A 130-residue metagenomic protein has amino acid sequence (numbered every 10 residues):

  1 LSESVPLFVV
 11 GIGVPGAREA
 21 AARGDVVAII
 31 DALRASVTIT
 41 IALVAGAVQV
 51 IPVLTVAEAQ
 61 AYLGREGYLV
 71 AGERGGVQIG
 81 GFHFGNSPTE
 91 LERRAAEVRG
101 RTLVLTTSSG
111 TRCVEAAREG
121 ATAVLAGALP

Functional and structural regions predicted by a protein language model:
L1-Y62: N-terminal glycine-/serine-/threonine-rich phosphate-binding loop
V53-P130: Acidic/Gly/His-enriched mid-domain segments of enzyme catalytic cores or analogous surface patches that mediate
